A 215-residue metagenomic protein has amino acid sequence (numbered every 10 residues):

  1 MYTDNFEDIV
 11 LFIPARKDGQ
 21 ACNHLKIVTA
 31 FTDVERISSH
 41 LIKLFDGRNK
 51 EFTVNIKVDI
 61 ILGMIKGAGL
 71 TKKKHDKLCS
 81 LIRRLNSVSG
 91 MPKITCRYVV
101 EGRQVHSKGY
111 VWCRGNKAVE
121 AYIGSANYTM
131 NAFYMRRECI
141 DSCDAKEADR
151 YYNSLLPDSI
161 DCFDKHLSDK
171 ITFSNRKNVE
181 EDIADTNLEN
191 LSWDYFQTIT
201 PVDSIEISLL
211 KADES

Functional and structural regions predicted by a protein language model:
M1-A15: A short, well-structured beta->alpha microelement
R16-T95, S215: Primarily the HKD phosphodiesterase
L25, G109, A118: A residue-level signal for conserved active-site and pocket-lining positions in enzyme catalytic cores
F52, R114-V119: Short, solvent-exposed loop/turn segments that connect beta-strands within catalytic domains and beta-strand-rich
I61-G63, V99, W112, I123-G124: Generic beta-sheet signal
V100-V105: A short catalytic or substrate-binding loop motif that flags glycine-/basic-rich loops and adjacent residues that bind
H106-C113, C139-D141: Short beta-strand scaffold segments in enzyme catalytic cores
K117-A212: Signature of lipid phosphatidyltransferase scaffolds
